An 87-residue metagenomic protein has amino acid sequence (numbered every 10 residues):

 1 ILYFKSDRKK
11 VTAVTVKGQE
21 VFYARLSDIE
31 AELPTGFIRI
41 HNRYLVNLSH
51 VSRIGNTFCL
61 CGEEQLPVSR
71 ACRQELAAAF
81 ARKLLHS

Functional and structural regions predicted by a protein language model:
I1-V68: Conserved binding/recognition cores within well-folded domains
R25, L76-A79: Hydrophobic side chains in well-ordered alpha-helices
P67-R70, Q74-A77: C-terminal structural segments of small proteins and small subunits
A78-S87: Short, charged, intrinsically disordered terminal tails
